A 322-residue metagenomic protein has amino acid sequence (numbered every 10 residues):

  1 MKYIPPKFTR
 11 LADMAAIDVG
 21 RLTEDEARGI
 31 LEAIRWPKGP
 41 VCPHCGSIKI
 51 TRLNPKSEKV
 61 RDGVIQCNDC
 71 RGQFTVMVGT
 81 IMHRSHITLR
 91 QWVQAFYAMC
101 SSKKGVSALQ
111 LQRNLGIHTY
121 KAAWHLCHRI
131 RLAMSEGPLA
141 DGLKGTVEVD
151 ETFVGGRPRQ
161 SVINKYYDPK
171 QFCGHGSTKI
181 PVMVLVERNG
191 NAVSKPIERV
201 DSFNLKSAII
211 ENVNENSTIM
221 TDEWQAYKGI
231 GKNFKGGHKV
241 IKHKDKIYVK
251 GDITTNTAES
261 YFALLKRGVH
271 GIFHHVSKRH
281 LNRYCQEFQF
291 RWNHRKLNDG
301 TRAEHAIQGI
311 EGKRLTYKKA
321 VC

Functional and structural regions predicted by a protein language model:
M1-C322: Residue-level recognition of single "structural anchor" positions that define or cap local secondary structure
